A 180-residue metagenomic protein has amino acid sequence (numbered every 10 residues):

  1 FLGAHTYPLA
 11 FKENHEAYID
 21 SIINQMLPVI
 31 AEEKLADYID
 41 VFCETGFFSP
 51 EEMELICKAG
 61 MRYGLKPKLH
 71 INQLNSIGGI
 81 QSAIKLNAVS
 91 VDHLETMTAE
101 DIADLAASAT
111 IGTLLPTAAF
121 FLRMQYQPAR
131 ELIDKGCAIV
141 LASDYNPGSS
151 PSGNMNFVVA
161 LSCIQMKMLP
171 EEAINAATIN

Functional and structural regions predicted by a protein language model:
F1-G78: Metal-coordinating catalytic core of metallo-dependent amide/deamination hydrolases
K66, S76-N180: Active-site-adjacent C-terminal substructures of enzyme catalytic domains
